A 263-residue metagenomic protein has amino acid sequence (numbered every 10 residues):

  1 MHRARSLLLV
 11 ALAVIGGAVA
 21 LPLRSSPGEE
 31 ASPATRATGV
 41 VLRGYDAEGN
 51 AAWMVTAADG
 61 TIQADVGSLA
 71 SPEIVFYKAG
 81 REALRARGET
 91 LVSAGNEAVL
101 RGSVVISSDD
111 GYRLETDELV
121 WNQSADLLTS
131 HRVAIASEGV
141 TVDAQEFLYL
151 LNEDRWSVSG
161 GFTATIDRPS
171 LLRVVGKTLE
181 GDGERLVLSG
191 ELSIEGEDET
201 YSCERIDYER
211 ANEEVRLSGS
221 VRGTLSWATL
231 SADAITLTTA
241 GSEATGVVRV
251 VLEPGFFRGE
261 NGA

Functional and structural regions predicted by a protein language model:
M1-A263: Mature-chain termini and adjacent capping regions
